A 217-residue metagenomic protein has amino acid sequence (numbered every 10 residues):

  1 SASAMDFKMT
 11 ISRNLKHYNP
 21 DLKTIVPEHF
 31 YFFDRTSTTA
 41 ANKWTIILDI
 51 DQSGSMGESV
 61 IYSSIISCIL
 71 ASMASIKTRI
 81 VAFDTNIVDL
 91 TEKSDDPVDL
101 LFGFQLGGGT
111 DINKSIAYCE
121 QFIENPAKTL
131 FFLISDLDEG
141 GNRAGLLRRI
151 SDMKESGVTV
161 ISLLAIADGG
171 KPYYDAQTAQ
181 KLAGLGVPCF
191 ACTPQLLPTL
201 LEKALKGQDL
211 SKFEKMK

Functional and structural regions predicted by a protein language model:
S1-W44: Negatively charged sequence features
I11, D34-S63, S67: MIDAS-like acidic motif and immediate structural context at the N-terminus of von Willebrand factor A/I domains
L48-S53, K128-G141, A165-A167: DG-centered beta-turn motif at the end of beta-strands
Y62-A82: An active-site-proximal "capping" alpha-helix that borders the catalytic cofactor pocket
S64-I66, A144-I150: Charged helix-capping and loop-helix junction motifs
F83-V88, A167-D168: Short glycine-enriched loops at secondary-structure junctions
V88, P97-F132, E139-G140, A144 (+1 more regions): Von Willebrand factor
R149-K217: Von Willebrand factor type A / integrin I
